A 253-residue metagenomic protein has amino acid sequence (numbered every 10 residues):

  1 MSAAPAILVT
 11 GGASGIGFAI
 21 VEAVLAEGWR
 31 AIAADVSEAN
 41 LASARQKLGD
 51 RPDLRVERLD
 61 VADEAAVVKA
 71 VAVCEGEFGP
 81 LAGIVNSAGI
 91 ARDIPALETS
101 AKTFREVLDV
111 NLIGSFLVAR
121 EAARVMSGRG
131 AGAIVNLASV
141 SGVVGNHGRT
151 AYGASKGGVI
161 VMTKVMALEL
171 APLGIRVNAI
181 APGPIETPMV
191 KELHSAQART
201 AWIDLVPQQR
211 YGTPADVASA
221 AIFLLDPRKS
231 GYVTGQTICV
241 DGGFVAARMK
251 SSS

Functional and structural regions predicted by a protein language model:
G79, V85, A171, R176 (+1 more regions): Short, small/polar-rich loop/turn modules that mediate ligand/substrate recognition or access, typified
P95-A96, S100-L108, W202: Substrate-binding pocket helix/loop in short-chain dehydrogenase/reductase
L97, V144-T150, P172, Q209 (+1 more regions): Active-site loop immediately N-terminal to the catalytic Tyr-X3-Lys motif of short-chain dehydrogenase/reductase
F116, Y211-V240, V245: C-terminal substrate-recognition "lid" of short-chain dehydrogenase/reductases
A119, S155, T163: Active-site helix of classical SDR
R124, L168-P172: Alpha-helical segment proximal to the catalytic Tyr-Lys
S139: Residue(s) in the substrate-gating loop at a strand-loop-helix junction that position the organic substrate next
